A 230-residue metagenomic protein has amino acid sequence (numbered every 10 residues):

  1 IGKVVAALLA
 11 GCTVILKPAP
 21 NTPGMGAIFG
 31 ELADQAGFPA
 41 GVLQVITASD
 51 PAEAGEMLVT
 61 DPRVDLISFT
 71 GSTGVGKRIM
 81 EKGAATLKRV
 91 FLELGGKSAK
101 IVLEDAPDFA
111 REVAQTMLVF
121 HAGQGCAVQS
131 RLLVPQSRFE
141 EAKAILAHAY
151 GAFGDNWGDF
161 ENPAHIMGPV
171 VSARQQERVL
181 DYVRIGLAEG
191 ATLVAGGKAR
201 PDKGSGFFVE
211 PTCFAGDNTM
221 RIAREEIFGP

Functional and structural regions predicted by a protein language model:
I1-F109: Rossmann-like NAD(P) dinucleotide-binding subdomain of oxidoreductase/dehydrogenase enzymes
G2, V59, N162, G206-F208 (+1 more regions): A generic fold-level signal
K17, E93, E189, E225-E226: Acidic-residue sensor for enzyme active/binding pockets
M25-F29, G125, E225-E226: Short acidic/histidine- and often glycine-rich active-site loop of Leloir-type glycosyltransferases that engages
G37, L66, S72-N218: ALDH superfamily catalytic-core signature
M220-R224: Cytochrome P450 core scaffold surrounding the K-helix E-X-X-R motif and the conserved "meander" helix-loop region
P230: Glycine-rich nucleotide-phosphate-binding loops and adjacent flexible coil segments
